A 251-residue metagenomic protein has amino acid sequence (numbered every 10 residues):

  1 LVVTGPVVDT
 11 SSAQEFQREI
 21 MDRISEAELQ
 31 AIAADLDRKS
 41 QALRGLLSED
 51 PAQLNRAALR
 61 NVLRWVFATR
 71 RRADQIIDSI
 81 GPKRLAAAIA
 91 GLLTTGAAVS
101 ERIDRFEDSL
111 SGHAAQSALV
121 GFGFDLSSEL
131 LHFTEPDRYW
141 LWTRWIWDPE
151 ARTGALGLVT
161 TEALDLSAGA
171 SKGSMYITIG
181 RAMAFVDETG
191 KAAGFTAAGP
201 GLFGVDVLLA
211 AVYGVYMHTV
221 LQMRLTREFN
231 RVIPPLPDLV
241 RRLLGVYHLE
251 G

Functional and structural regions predicted by a protein language model:
L1-A118, D137-R144, A151-G251: An N-terminal alpha-helical hairpin/helix-loop-helix interaction module that forms a charged, gly/pro-flexible surface
G112-F133: Helix-hairpin-helix
S127-L131, T143, W147-E150: Hydrophobic, well-ordered secondary-structure segments
